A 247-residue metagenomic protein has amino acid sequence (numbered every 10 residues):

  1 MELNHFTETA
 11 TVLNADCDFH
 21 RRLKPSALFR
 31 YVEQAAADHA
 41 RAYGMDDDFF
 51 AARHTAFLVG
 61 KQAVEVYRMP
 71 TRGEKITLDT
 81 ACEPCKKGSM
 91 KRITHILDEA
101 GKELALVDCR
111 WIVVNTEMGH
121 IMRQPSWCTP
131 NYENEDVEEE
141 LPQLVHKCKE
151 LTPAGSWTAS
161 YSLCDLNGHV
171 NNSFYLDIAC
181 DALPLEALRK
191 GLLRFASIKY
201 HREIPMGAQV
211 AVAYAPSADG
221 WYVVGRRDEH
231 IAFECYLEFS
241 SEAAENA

Functional and structural regions predicted by a protein language model:
M1-V59, L106-D108, V114-R194: Hot-dog-fold acyl-thioester-processing enzymes
L3-T7, A63-K147, I204-M206, A215-A247: HotDog/MaoC-like acyl-thioester-processing domains
D47-D48, T55, G73-I76, R92-T94 (+2 more regions): Short, positively charged
W157-L237: Acidic/His-leaning functional-site neighborhoods
